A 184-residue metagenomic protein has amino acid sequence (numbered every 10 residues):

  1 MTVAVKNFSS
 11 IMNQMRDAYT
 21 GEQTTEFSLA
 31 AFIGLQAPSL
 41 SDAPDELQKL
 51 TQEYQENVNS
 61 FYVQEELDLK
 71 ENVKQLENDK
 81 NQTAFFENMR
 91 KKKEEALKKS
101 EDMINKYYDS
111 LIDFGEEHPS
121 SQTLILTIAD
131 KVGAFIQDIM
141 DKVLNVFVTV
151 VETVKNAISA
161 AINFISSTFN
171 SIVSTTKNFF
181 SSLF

Functional and structural regions predicted by a protein language model:
M1-S120, D130: Extracellular, luminal, or virion-exposed ectodomains of exported proteins
Y108-F184: Membrane- and interface-active hydrophobic/amphipathic segments that mediate membrane binding, fusion, translocation
